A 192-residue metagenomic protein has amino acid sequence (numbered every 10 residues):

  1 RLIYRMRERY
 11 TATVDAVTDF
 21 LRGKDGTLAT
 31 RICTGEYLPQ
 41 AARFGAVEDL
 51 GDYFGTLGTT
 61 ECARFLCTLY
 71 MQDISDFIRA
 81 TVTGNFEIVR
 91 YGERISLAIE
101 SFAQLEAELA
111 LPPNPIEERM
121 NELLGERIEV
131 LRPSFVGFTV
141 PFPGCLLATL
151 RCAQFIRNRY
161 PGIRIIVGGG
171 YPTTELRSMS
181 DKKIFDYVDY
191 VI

Functional and structural regions predicted by a protein language model:
R1-G58, L66-Y70, E93-I192: Glycine-rich beta-alpha loop elements in corrinoid/cobalamin-binding modules across cobalamin-dependent enzymes
A63-E93, T149: A short, flexible N-terminal coil/short beta segment enriched in small residues
